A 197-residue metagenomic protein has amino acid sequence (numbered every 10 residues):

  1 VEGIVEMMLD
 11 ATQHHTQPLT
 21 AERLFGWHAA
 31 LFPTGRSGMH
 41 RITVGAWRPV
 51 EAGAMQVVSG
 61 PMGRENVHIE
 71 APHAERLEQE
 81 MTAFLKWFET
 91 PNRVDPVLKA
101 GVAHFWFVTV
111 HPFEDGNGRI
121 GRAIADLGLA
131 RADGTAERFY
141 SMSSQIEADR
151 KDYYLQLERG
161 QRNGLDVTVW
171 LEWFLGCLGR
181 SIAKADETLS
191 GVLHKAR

Functional and structural regions predicted by a protein language model:
V1-R197: FIC/Doc superfamily catalytic core
